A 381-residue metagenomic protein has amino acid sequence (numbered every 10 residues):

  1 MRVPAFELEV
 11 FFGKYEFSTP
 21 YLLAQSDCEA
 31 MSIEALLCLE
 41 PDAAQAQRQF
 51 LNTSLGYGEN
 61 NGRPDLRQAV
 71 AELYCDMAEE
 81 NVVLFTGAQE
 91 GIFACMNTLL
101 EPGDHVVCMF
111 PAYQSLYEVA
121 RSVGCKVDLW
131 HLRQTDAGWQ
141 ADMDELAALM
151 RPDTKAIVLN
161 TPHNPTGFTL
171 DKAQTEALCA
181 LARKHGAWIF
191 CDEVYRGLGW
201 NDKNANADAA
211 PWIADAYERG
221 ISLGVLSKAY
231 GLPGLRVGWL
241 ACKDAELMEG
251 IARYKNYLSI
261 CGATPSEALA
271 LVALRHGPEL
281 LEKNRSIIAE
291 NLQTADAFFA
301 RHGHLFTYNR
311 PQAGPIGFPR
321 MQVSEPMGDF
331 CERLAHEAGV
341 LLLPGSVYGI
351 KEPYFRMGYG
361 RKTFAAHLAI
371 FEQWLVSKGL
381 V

Functional and structural regions predicted by a protein language model:
M1-G87, A94, R275-H276, K378-V381: N-terminal small-domain helix-loop-helix segment of the aminotransferase-like
D27, L271, I287-D296, Y308-M321: Conserved glycine-rich beta-strand-loop-beta hairpin in the small C-terminal domain of fold type I
D76, A147-A148, R333-L342, Y348-V381: PLP-dependent enzyme catalytic core of the Aspartate aminotransferase-like
T98-L159: PLP-dependent aminotransferase-like
D104, C125, K184-A187, E218: A short helix->loop->beta-strand "cap" motif at the edges of active sites that frequently abuts
V123, K184-H185, H302, A338 (+1 more regions): Helix C-cap/helix->beta junction micro-motif
Q134-A207: Active-site phosphate-binding strand-loop segment of PLP-dependent enzymes
E218-A289, Q293-D296: Conserved core segment of the aminotransferase class I/II
